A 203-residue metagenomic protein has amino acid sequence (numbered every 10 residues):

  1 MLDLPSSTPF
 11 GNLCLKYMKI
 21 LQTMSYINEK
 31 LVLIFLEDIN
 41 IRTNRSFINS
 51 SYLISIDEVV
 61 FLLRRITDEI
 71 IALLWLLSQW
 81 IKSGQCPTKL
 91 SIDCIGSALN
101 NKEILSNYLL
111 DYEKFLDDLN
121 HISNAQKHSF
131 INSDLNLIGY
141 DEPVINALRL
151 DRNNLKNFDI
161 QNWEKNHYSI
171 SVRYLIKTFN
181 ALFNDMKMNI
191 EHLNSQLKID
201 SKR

Functional and structural regions predicted by a protein language model:
M1-D57, F61, I71-R203: Acidic, Ser/Thr/Gly/Pro-rich intrinsically disordered interaction regions
